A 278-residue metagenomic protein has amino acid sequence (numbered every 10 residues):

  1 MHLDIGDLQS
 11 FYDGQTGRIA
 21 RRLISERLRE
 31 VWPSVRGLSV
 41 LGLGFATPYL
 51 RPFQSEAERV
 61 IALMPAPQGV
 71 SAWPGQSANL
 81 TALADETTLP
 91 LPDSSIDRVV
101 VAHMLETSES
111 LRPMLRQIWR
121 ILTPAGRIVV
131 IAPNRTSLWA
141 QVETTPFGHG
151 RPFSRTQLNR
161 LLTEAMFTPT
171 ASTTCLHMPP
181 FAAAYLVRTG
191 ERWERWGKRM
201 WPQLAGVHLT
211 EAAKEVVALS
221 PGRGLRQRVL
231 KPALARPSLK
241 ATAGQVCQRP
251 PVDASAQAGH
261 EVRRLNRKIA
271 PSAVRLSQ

Functional and structural regions predicted by a protein language model:
M1-S34: Class I SAM-dependent methyltransferase Rossmann-like catalytic core, especially the SAM/SAH-binding loop
S34-L89: Class I SAM-dependent methyltransferase SAM/SAH-binding core
V99-V100: Hydrophobic beta-strand segment of the Class I
R112-R127: A short glycine-rich, Lys/Arg-flanked "PGG" loop and its adjoining helix->strand segment in the class I
A132-H149: Short, glycine-/aromatic-enriched active-site segment of Class I SAM-dependent methyltransferases
H149-S172, L176, H208: Short alpha-helix
T170-R195, Q203-A205: Conserved catalytic loop of SAM-dependent methyltransferase domains
W193-Q278: C-terminal lobe and adjacent flexible extensions of AdoMet/dcAdoMet transferase-like proteins
